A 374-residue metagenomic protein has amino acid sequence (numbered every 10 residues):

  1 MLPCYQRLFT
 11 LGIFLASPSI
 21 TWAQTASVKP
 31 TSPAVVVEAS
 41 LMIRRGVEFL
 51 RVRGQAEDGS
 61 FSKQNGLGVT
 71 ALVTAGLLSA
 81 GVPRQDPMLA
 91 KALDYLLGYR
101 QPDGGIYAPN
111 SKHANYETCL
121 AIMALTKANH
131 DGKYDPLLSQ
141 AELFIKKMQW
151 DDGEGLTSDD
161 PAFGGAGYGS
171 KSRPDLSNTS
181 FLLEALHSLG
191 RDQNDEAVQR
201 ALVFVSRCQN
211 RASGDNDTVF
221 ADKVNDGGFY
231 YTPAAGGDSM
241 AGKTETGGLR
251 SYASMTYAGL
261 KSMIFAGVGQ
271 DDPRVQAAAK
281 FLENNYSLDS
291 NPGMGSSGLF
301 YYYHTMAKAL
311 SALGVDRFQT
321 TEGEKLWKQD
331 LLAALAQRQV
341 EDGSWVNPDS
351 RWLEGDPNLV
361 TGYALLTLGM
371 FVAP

Functional and structural regions predicted by a protein language model:
M1-F9: Bacterial N-terminal signal peptides that target proteins for export
T10-L11, T21: Cleavable N-terminal signal peptides
A16-A23: C-terminal segment of classical bacterial N-terminal signal peptides
Q24-R45, S60-L89, P102-L143, K147-A333 (+1 more regions): An alpha-helical repeat/solenoid feature that recognizes helix-turn-helix modules
R53: Extracellular beta-rich ligand/substrate-recognition surface
A56: Extracytoplasmic Gram-positive cell-surface binding/anchoring modules and repeats
L93-Y99: Active-site-surrounding "flap" and adjacent substrate/cofactor-binding loops of secreted or lumenal enzymes, prototyped
